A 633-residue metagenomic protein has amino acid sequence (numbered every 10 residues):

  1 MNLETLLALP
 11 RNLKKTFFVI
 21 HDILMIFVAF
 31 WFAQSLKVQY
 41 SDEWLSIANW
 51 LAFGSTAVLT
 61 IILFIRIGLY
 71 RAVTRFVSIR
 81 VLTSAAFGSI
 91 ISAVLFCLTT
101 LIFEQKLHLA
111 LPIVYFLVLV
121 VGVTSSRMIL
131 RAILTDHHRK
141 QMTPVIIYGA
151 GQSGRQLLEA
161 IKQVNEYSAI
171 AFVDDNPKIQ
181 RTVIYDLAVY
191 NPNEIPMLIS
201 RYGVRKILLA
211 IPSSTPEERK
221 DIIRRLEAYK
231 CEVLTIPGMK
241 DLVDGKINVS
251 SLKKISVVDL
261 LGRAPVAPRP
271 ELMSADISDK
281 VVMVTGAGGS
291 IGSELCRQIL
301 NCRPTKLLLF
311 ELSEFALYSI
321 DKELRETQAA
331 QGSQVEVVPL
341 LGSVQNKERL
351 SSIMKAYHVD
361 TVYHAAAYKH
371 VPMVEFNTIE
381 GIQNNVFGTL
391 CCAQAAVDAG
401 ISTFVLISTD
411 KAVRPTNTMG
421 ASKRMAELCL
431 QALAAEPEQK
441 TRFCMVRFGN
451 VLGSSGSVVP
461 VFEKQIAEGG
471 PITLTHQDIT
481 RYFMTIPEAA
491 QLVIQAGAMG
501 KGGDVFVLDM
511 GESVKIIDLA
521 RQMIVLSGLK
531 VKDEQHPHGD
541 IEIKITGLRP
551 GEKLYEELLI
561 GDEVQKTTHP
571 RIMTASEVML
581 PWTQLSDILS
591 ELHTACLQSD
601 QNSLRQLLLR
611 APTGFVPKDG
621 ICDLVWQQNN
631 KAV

Functional and structural regions predicted by a protein language model:
M1-Q141, Q180-V183, R205, L209 (+2 more regions): Signature of alpha-helical transmembrane segments in polytopic membrane proteins
L36-V38, L130-D244, L312-S319, E326-A329 (+2 more regions): A solvent-exposed beta-alpha-beta segment
P192, R219-V281, V397: Flexible, Lys/Arg-rich cytosolic regulatory linkers and terminal tails that connect or flank
K220-L234, K306-S313, A356, F376-T403: NAD(P)-cofactor binding segment of oxidoreductase domains
G245, H364, Y368-V371, F376-L428 (+1 more regions): Conserved Rossmann-fold NAD(P)-dependent oxidoreductase catalytic core, especially the SDR/UDP-sugar
A267, L272-D276, A432-V633: Strand-loop microenvironment adjacent to phosphate/nucleotide-handling motifs in alpha/beta enzyme folds
V282-Q298: N-terminal Rossmann NAD(P)H-binding glycine-rich loop of SDR-like oxidoreductase domains
L341-T361: Conserved Rossmann-fold cofactor-binding substructure of NAD(P)-dependent oxidoreductases
